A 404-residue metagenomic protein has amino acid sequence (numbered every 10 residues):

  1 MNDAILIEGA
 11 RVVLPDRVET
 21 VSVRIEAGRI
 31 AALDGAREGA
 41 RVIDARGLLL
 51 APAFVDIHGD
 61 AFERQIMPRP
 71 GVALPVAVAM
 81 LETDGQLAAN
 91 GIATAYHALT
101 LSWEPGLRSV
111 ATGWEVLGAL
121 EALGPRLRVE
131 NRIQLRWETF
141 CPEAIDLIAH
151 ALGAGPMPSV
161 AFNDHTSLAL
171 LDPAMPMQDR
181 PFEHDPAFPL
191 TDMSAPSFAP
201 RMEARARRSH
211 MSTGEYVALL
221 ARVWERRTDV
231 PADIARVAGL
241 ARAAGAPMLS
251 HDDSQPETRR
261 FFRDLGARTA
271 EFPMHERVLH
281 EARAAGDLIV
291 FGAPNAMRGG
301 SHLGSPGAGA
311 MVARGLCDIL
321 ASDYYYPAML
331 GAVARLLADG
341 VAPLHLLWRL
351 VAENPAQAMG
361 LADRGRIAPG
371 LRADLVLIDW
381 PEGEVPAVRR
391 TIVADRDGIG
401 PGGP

Functional and structural regions predicted by a protein language model:
M1-A51: Histidine-rich, glycine-flanked metal-binding segment
A10, E353, Q357-A358, I367-P404: C-terminal cap of metal-dependent C-N hydrolases
A45-V116: Metal-associated gating/positioning segment near the N- to mid-region
A53-I57, A95-H97, N131-L135, P158-D164 (+4 more regions): Hydrophobic faces of well-ordered beta-strands that scaffold small-molecule active sites in alpha/beta enzyme cores
S102-D253: Metal-coordinating catalytic core of metallo-dependent amide/deamination hydrolases
A154-P158, F262-T269, A284-V290, G315-D318: Glycine-enriched alpha-helix->loop->beta-strand junction motifs that scaffold or abut catalytic
T228-P231, S250-D252, A270-L279, R298-S305: A general structural motif
A285-I378: His/Asp/Glu-enriched, well-ordered alpha-helical/loop segment that forms or immediately abuts the divalent-metal
